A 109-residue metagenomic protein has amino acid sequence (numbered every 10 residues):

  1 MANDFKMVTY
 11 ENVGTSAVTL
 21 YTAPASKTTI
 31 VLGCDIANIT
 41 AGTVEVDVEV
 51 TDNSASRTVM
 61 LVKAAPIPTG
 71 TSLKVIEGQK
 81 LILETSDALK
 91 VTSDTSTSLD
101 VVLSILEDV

Functional and structural regions predicted by a protein language model:
M1-G33, T92-V109: C-terminal interaction-tip segments
I30-L32, G42-V44, K63, T85-D87 (+1 more regions): A generic structural signal for short beta-strands and their flanking turns/coil linkers
D35-A37: Long beta-sheet-rich domains in secretory-pathway and surface-associated proteins
I39-T40, T95: Short, acidic/polar linear motifs in exposed loop/turn regions
V46-V48, L89-V91: Hydrophobic beta-strand residues in large extracellular and virion-surface proteins
D47-T51, V102-S104: Beta-strand signatures of extracellular beta-sandwich domains
T51-S56, D108: Change "in extracellular beta-sheet-rich domains … of secreted and cell-surface proteins" to "in beta-sheet-rich domains
S54-A88: Intrinsically disordered, low-complexity Pro/Gly/Ser/Thr-rich segments with frequent PxxP/GP/PP motifs and embedded
